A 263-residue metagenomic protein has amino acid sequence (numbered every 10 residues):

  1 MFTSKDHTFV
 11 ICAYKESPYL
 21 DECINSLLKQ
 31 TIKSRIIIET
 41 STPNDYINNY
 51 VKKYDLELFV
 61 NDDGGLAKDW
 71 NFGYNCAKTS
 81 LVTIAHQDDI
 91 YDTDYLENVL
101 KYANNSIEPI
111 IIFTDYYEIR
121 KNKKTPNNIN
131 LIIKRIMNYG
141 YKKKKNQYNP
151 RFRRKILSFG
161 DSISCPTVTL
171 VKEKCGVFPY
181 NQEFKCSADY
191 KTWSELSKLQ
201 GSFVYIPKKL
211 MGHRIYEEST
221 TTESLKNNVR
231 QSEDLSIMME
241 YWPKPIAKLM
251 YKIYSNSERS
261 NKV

Functional and structural regions predicted by a protein language model:
M1-S26: N-proximal low-complexity "stem/linker" segments adjacent to membrane-targeting elements
N25-S34: Short, acidic, metal-binding catalytic loop of nucleotide-sugar glycosyltransferases
K33-P43, F59-D62: Short beta-strand/loop segment that forms part of the nucleotide-sugar
N44-K52, D94: Acidic helix N-cap motif at the loop->helix transition within catalytic regions of sugar-transfer enzymes
N61-A77: Glycine-rich, basic loop-to-helix element that forms the pyrophosphate-binding segment of sugar-nucleotide handling
V82: Short aromatic/hydrophobic "clamp" motif used to bind/position activated sugar donors
D94-R135: Conserved donor NDP-sugar-binding/catalytic core segment of glycosyltransferases
Y139-R230: Conserved nucleotide-sugar donor-binding catalytic segment
